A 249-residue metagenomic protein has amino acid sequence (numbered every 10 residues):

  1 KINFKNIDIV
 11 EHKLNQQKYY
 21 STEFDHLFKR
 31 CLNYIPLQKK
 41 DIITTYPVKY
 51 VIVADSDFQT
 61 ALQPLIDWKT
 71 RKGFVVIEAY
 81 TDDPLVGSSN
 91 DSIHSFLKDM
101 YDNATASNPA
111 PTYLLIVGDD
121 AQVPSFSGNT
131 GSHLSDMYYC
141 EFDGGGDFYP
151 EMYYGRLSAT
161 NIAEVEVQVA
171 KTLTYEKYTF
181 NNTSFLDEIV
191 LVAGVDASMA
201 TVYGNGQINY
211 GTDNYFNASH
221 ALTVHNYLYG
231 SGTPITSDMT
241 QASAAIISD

Functional and structural regions predicted by a protein language model:
K1-D249: Cysteine-dependent hydrolase recognition
